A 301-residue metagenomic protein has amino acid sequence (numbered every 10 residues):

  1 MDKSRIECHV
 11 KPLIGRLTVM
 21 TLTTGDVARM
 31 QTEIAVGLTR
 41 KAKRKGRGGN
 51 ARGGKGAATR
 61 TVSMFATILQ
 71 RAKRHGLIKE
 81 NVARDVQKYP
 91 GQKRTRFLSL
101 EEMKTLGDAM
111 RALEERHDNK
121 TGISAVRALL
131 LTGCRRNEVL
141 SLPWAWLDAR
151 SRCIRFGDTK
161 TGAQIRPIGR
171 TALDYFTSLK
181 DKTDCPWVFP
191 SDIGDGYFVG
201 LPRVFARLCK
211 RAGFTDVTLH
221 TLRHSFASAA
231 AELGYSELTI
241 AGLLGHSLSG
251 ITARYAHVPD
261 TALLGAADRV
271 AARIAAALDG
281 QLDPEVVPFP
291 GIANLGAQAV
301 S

Functional and structural regions predicted by a protein language model:
M1-N50, I68: Basic/aromatic-enriched alpha-helical hairpins
M1-R5, S99-K104, R150-S151, P167-T215 (+1 more regions): Active-site/catalytic core of tyrosine-dependent DNA strand-transfer enzymes
L22, N119-I123, T215-L233: Short basic/aromatic active-site micro-motif
V36, K104, D108, A112-E115 (+4 more regions): C-terminal secondary-structure termini that scaffold catalytic or DNA-interacting sites
R40-S63, R74-R136, L140-S141, R150 (+4 more regions): Basic, Lys/Arg- and aromatic-enriched nucleic-acid-binding interface segment
P90, F97, R155-G162, L173 (+1 more regions): Catalytic-site neighborhood detector that most strongly recognizes the C-terminal catalytic loop/helix of tyrosine
A128-L129, A229-L233, L243: Short alpha-helical segment immediately N-terminal to, or the first helix within, an HTH/HTH-like DNA-binding domain
A145-C153, T215-D216, Y235-R254, P284 (+1 more regions): Short, polar N-cap/turn motifs at the start of nucleic acid-interacting alpha helices
